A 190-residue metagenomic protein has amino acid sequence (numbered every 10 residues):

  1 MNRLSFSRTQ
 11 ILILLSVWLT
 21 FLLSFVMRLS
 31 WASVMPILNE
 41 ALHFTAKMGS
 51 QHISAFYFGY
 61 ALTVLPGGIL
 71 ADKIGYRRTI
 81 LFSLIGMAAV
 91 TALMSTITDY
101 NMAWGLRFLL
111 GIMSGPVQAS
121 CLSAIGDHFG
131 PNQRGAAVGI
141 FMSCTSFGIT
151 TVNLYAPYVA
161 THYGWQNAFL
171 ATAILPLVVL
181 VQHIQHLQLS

Functional and structural regions predicted by a protein language model:
L12-A46: Extracytoplasmic
F25, L29, G111-A119, T150: Small-residue-rich segments within alpha-helical transmembrane domains of MFS-like 12-TM solute carriers
L29, Y57-L65, I149-T150: Residue-level signature of mid-helix packing/kink "hotspots" within the transmembrane helices of 12-pass Major
Y60, G86-T91, L110, L175-V179: MFS 12-TM fold signature
L62-T98: Conserved MFS/SLC helix-loop-helix module at the cytosolic interface between two early adjacent transmembrane helices
T96-L106: Helix-loop junctions at membrane interfaces in 12-TM secondary transporters
L106-C144: Cytoplasmic helix-loop-helix junction between adjacent transmembrane helices in 12-TM secondary transporters
F141-Q188: Helix-loop-helix hairpin linking two adjacent transmembrane segments in secondary transporters
